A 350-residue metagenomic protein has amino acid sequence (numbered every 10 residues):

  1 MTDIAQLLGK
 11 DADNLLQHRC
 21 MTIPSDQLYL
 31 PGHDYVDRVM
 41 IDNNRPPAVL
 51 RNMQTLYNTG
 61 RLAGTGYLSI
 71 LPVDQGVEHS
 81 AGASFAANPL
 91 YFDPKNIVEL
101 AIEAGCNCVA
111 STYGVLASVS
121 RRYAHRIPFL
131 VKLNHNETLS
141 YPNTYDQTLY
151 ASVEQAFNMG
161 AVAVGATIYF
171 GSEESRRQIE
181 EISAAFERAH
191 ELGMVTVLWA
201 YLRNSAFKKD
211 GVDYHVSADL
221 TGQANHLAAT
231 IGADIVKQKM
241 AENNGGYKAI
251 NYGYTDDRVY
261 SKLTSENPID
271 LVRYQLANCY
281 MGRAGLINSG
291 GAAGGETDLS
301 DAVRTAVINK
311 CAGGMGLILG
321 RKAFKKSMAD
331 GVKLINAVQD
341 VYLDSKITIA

Functional and structural regions predicted by a protein language model:
M1-H79, S84, A117-R126, Y274: N-terminal amphipathic alpha-helix/helix-capping segment at the start of soluble metabolic enzymes
T2-D3, V131, K346-A350: Short, highly charged low-complexity linear segments
I23-L30, A63, G76-V109, G114-I287 (+3 more regions): Alpha/beta enzyme core
N43, S265, G295-E296, M328: Hydrophobic alpha-helical scaffolding
S289-G291: PDZ domains - specifically the beta-sandwich core and the conserved carboxylate-binding loop
A293, K322: Gly/Ser/Thr-rich beta-alpha loop segments that engage phosphate groups in nucleotides
A312-G313, F324-A350: C-terminal helical cap(s) of enzyme catalytic domains, especially alpha/beta-barrels
